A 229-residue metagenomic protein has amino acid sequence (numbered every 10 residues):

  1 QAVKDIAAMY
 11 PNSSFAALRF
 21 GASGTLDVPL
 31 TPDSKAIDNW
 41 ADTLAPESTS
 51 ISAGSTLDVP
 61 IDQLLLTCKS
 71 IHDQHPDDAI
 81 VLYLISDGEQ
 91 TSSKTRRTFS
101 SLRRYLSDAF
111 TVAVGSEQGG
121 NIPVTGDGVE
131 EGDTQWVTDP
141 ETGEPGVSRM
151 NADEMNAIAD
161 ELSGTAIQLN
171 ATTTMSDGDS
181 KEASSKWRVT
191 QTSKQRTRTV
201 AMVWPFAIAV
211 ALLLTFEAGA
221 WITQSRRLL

Functional and structural regions predicted by a protein language model:
Q1-V28, V81-L82: Von Willebrand factor
F15-E47: Short beta-strand-loop
L18-A22, I85-G88, V112-G115, L169-A171: Active-site-proximal beta-strand/loop segments in catalytic clefts of secreted hydrolases
T31, I51-D58, P145-D153: Soluble non-cytosolic domains of exported or imported proteins
K35-D78, V114-G119: Von Willebrand factor
V81, G88-E154: VWA/integrin I-like adhesion module and closely mimicked acidic/polar interface patches used
T165-M202: Juxtamembrane amphipathic/hinge helix adjacent to a transmembrane helix
R188-L229: C-terminal signal-anchor/stop-transfer transmembrane helix together with its immediate cytosolic, Lys/Arg-enriched
